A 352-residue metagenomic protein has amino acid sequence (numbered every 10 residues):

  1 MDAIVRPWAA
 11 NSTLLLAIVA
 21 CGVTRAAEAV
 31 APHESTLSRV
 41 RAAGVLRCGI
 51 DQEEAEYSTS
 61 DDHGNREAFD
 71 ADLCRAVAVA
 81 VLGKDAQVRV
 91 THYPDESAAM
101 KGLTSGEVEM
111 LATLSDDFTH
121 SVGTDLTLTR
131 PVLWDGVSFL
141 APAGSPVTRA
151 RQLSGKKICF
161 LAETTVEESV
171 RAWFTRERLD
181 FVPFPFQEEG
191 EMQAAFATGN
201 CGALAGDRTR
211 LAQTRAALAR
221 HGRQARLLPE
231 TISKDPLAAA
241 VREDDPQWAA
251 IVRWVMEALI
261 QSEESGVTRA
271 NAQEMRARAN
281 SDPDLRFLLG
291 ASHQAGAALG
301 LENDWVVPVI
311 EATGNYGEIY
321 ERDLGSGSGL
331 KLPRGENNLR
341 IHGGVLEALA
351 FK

Functional and structural regions predicted by a protein language model:
M1-R6: N-terminal secretory signal peptides that target proteins for export/translocation
N11-A20: Bacterial N-terminal signal peptides
A27-L37, D72-R75, V79-V81, G144-V147 (+6 more regions): Extended ligand-binding regions for polar small-molecule ligands
A29-L114, S292-W305, A312-Y316: Extracytoplasmic small-molecule ligand-binding "clamshell" domains of the periplasmic binding protein/Venus flytrap
R41, V45, A78-A86, T104 (+8 more regions): Sec-exported extracytoplasmic/periplasmic mature domains
V45-E56, G64-V81, D116-F118, D135-E191 (+1 more regions): Bilobed "Venus flytrap"/periplasmic-binding protein-like clamshell domains and structurally analogous long
R75, V79, G83-Q152, R208-S233 (+2 more regions): Acidic, polar ligand-binding/catalytic clefts
D85-Y93, P183, G266-A272: Surface-exposed patches in mature extracellular/periplasmic domains of secreted proteins
